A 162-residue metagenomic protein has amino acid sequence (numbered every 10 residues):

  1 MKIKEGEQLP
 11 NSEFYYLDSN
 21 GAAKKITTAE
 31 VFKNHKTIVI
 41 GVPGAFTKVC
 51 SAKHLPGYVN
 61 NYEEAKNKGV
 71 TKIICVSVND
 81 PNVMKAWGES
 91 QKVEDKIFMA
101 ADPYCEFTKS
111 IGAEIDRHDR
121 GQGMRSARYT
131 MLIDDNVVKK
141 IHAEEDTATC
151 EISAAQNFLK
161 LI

Functional and structural regions predicted by a protein language model:
M1-I162: Chalcogenol-based redox active-site neighborhoods
